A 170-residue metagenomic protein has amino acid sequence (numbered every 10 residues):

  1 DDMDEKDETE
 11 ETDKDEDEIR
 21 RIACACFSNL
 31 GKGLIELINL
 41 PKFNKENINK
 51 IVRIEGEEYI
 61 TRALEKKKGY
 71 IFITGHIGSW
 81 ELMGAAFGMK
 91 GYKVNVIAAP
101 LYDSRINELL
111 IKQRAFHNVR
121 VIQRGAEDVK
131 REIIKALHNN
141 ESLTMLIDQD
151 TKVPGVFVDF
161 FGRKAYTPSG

Functional and structural regions predicted by a protein language model:
D1-K66: N-terminal signal-anchor transmembrane helix
L37-G170: Soluble catalytic domains of membrane acyltransferases
